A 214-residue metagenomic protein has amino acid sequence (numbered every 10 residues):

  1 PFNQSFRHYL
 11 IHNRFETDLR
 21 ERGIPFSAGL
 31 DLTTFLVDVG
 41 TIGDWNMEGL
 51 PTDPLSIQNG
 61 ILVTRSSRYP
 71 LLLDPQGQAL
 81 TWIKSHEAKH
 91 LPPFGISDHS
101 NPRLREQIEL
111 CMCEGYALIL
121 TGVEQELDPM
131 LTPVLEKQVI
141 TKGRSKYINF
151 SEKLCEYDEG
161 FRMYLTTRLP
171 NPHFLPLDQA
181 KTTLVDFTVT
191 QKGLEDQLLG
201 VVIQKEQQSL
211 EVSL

Functional and structural regions predicted by a protein language model:
P1-L214: Conformational switch/transducer regions in large eukaryotic molecular machines and scaffolds
